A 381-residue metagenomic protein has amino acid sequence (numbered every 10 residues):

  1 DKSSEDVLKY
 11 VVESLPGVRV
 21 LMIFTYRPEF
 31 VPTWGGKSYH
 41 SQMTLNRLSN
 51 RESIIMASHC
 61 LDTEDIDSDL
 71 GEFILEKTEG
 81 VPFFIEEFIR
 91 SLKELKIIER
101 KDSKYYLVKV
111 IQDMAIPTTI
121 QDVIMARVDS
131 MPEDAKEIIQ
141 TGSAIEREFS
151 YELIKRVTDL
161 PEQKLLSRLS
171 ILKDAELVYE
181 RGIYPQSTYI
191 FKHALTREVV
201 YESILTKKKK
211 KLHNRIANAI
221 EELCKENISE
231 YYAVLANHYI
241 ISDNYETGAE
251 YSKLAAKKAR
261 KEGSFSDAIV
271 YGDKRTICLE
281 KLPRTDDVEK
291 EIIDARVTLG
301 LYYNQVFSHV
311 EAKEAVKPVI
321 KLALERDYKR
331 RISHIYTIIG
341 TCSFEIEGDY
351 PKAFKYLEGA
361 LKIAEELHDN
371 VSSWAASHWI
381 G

Functional and structural regions predicted by a protein language model:
D1-M22, K155: Conserved Walker B catalytic segment
V11, M22, T44, E52-V270 (+1 more regions): Short secondary-structure boundary elements
R27-M43: Short regulatory helix/loop adjacent to the ATP-binding pocket of P-loop NTPases
Y189, K210, N214, S229-A236 (+7 more regions): Start-of-helix signal in alpha-solenoid helical-repeat scaffolds, especially tetratricopeptide repeats
V199, N237, L254-K261, D294-H309 (+3 more regions): Tandem amphipathic alpha-helical repeat scaffolds
Y239, A259, L279, A323-L324 (+2 more regions): Eukaryotic all-alpha helical interaction scaffolds
K313-P318, D349-G359: Structural signature of tandem alpha-helical TPR/SEL1-like repeats, specifically the intra-repeat loop/turn
